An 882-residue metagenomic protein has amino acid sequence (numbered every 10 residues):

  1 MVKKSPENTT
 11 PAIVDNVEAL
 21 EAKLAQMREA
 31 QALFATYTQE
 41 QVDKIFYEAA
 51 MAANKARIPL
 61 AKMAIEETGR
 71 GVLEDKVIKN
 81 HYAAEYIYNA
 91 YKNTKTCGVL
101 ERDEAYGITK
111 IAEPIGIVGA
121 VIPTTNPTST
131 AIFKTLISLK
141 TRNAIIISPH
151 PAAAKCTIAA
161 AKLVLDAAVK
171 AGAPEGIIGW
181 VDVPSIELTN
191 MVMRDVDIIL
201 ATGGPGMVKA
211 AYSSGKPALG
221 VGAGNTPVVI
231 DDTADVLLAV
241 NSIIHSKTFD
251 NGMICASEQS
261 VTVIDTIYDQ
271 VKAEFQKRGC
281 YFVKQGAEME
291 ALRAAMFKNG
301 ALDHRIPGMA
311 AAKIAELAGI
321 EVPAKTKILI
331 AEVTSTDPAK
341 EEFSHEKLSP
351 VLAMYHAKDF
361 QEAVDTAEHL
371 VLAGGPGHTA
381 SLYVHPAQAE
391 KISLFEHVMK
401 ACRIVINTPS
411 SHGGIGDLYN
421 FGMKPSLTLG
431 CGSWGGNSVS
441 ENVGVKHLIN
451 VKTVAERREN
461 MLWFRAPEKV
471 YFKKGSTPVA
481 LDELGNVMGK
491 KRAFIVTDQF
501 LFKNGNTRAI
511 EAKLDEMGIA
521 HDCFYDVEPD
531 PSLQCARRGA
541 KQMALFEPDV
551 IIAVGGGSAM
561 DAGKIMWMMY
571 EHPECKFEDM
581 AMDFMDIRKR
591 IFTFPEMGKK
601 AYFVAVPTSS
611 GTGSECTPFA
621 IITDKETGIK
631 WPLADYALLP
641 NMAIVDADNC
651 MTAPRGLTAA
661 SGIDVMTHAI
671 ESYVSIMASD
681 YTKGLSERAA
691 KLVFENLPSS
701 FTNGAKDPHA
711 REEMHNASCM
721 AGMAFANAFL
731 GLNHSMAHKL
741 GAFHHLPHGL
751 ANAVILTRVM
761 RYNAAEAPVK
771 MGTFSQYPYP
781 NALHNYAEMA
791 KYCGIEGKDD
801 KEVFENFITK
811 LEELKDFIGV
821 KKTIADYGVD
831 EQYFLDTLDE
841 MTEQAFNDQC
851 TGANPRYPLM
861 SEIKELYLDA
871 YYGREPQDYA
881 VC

Functional and structural regions predicted by a protein language model:
V2-K110, I137, K277: N-terminal Rossmann-like NAD(P)+-binding subdomain of aldehyde/semialdehyde dehydrogenases
V14-N16, I132, V208-P338: ALDH superfamily catalytic-core signature
A35, I320-N460: Conserved C-terminal structural/oligomerization subdomain of aldehyde/semialdehyde dehydrogenase
V99-L238: Rossmann-like NAD(P) dinucleotide-binding subdomain of oxidoreductase/dehydrogenase enzymes
A160, Q534-D648: Glycine/threonine-rich beta-strand-loop-alpha-helix active-site module that forms ligand/phosphate-binding
K277, C616-A728: Carboxylate- and glycine-rich phosphate/diphosphate-binding segment that chelates Mg2+/Mn2+
M461-V550, I824-A825: ATP/NTP phosphate-donor binding region
F743, L750-F834, P876, V881-C882: Gly/Pro-rich interdomain helix-loop hinge
